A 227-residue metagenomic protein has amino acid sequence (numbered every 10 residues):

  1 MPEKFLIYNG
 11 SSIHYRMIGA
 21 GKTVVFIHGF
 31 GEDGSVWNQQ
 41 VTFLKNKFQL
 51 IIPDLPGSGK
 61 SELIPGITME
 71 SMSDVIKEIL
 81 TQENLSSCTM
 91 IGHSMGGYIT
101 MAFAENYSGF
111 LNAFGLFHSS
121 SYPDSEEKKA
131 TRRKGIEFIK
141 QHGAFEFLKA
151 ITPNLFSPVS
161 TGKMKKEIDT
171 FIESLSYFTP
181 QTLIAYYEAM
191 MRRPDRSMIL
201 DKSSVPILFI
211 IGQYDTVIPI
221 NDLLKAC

Functional and structural regions predicted by a protein language model:
Y8-S11, R16, Q39-T42, I51-I91 (+1 more regions): Active-site loop/oxyanion-hole signature of alpha/beta-hydrolase fold enzymes
G21, G29-E32, S94: Active-site glycine-rich loops that stabilize anionic/oxyanionic intermediates across multiple enzyme folds
I27-G29, I211: The conserved beta1-alpha1 loop
G29-Q39, L50: Serine-hydrolase catalytic-loop signature spanning alpha/beta hydrolases and amidase-signature enzymes
G31, L55-G59, S121: Alpha/beta-hydrolase active-site loop signature
F43, L85-S125: Conserved hydrolase catalytic core segment
D124-A130, H142-K202: Conserved alpha/beta-hydrolase catalytic His-Asp/Glu region
K202-C227: Conserved loop-alpha-helix segment in the C-terminal half of the alpha/beta-hydrolase fold that carries the catalytic
